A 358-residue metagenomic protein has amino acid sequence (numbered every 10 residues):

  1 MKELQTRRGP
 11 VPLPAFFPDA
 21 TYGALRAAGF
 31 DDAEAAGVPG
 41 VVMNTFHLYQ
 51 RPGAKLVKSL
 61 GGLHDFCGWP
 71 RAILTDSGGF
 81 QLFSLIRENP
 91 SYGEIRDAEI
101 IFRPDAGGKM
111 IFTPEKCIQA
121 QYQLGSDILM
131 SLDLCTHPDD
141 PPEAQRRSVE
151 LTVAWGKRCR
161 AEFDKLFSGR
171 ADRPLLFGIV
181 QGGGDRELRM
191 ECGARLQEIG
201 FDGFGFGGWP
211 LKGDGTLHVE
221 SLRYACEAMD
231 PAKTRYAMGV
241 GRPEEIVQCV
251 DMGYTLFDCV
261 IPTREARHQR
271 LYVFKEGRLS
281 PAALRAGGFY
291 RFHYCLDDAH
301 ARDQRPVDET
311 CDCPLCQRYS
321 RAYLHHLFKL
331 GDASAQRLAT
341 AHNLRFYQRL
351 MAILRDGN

Functional and structural regions predicted by a protein language model:
M1-A27, Q123, D133-D139, D308-N358: C-terminal extensions of enzymes
M1-R170, G288, D298: Non-catalytic, usually N-terminal nucleic-acid engagement modules in DNA/RNA processing proteins
I111, E115, R146-V153, R186 (+2 more regions): Electropositive phosphate-/nucleotide-binding environments in soluble metabolic enzymes
C117, S148, T152-W155, C159 (+5 more regions): Alpha-helical packing segments of well-folded alpha/beta enzyme cores
P138-R146, G203-P210, A333-Q336: Glycine- and acidic
E150, E162, L166, R173-V307: Glycine-rich phosphate/ribose-binding loops and adjacent secondary-structure elements that form binding surfaces
K157, A161-D164, E227-D230, K329 (+2 more regions): Generic secondary-structure signature for well-ordered alpha-helical cores
